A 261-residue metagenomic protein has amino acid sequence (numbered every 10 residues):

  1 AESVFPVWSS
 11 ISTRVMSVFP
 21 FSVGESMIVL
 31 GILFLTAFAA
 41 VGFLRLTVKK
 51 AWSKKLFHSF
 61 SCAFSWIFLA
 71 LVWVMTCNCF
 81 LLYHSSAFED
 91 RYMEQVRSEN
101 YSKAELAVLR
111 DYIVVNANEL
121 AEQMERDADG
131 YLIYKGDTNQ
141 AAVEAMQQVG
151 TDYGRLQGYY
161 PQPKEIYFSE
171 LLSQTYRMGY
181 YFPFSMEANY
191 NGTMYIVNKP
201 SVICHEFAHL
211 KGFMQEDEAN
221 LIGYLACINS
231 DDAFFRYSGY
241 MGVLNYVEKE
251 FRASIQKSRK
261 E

Functional and structural regions predicted by a protein language model:
A1-R45: Membrane-embedded alpha-helical segments of integral membrane proteins
S3, V18-I28, W52-C62, W66-L69: Membrane-water interface of alpha-helical transmembrane segments
P20, K199-L225: Active-site recognition of the HExxH zinc-binding catalytic motif
L35-V41, K54-E89: Transmembrane alpha-helices and immediately adjacent membrane-cytoplasm interface residues in multi-pass integral
L81-V149: Membrane-interface segments at or immediately adjacent to transmembrane helices that form the boundary between
V96-A104, G130-G136, N189-T193, C204-K211 (+1 more regions): Second-shell loop/turn segments in exported
A104, M214-R259: Post-HExxH zinc-binding segment in Zn-dependent metallohydrolases
E125-N189, I196: Auxiliary, metal-adjacent structural segments of Zn-dependent hydrolase domains
